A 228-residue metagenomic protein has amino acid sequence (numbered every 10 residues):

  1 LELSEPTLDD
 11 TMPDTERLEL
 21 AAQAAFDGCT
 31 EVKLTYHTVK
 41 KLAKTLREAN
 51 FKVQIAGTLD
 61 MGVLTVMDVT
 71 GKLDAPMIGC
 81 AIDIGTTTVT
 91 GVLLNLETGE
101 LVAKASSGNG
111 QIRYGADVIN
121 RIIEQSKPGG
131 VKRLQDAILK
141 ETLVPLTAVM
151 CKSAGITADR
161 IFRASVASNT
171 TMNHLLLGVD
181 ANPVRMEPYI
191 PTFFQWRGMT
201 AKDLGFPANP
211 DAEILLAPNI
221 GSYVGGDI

Functional and structural regions predicted by a protein language model:
L1-A81, T86, T98, Q135-D136 (+4 more regions): Nucleotide/phosphate-binding catalytic cleft detector across ATP-hydrolyzing and phosphate-transferring enzymes
T87-G91, L101, L143: Extended, hydrophobic alpha-helical segments in both membrane/secreted and soluble proteins
N95-R133: Short glycine-rich, Thr/Ser-proximal phosphate-binding strand/loop in the N-terminal lobe of ATP-dependent enzymes
N109, N169-M172: Active-site-proximal loop/short-helix segments that contain or immediately flank catalytic acid/base residue(s)
